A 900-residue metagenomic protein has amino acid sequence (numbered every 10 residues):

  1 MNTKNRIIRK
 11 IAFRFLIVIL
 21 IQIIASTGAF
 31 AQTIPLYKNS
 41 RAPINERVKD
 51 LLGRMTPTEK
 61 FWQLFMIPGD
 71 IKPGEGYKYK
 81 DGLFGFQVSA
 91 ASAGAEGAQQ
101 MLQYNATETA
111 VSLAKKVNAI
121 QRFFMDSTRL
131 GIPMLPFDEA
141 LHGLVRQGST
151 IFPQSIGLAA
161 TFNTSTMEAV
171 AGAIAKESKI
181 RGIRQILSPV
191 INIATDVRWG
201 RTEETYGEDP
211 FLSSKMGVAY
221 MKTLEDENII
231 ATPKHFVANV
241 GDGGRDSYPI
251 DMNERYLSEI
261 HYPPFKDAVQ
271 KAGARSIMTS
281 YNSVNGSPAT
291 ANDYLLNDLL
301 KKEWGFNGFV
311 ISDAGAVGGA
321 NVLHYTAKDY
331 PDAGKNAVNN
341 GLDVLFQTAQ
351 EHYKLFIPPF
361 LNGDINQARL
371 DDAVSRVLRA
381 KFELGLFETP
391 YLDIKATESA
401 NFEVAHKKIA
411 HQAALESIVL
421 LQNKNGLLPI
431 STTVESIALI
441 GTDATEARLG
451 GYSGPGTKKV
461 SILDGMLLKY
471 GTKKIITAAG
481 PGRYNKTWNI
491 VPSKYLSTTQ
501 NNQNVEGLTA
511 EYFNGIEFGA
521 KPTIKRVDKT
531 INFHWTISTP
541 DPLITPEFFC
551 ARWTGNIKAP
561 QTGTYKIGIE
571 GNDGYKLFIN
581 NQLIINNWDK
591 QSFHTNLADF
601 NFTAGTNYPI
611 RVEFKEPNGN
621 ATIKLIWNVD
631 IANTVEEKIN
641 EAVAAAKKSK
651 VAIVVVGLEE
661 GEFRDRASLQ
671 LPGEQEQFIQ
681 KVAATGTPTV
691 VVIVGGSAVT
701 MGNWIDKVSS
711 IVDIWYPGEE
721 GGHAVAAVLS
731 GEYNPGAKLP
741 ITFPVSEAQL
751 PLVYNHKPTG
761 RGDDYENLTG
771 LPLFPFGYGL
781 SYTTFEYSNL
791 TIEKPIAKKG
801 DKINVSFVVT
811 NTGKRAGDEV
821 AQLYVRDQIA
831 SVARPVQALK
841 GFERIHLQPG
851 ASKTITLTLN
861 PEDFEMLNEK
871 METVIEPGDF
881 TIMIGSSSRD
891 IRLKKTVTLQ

Functional and structural regions predicted by a protein language model:
M1-I34: Bacterial Sec-dependent N-terminal signal peptides
M1-N5, R9, E59, S788 (+1 more regions): Generic cytosolic/nucleocytoplasmic N-terminal low-complexity/intrinsically disordered segments
A31-Y565, E570-D573, F578-L583, W588-E865 (+1 more regions): Glycoside hydrolase catalytic-domain context in secreted enzymes
K870-T873: Short proline/glycine-enriched turn/loop segments at secondary-structure junctions
D890-Q900: Short beta-strand elements
